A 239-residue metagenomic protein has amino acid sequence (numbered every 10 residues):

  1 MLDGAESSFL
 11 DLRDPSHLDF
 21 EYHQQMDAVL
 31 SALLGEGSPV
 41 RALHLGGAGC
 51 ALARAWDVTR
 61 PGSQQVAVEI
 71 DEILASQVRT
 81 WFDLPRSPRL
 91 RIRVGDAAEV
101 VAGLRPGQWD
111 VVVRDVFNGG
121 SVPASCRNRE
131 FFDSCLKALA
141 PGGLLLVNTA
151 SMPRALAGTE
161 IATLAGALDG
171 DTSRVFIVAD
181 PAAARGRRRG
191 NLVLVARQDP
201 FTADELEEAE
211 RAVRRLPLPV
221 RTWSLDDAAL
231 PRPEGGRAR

Functional and structural regions predicted by a protein language model:
M1-S7: N-terminal, positively charged/glycine-rich alpha-helical extensions of SAM-dependent methyltransferases
S7-P15, A32, A183-R239: SAM/dcSAM-binding transferase cores
S8-L10, A51-A53, A150: Short active-site-adjacent helix-start/loop capping segments
L10-D14, G119, N148: Short coil/turn segments at secondary-structure junctions
P15-K137, P141-G142, R154-A155, I161 (+1 more regions): The AdoMet/dcAdoMet-binding core of the Class I SAM-like
G62, S87-R89, G142, T172-R174 (+2 more regions): A generic structural signal for alpha->beta connector loops
S87-L104, P123-N128, V147-N148, D169-T172 (+2 more regions): A short, terminal or domain-edge coil/loop segment
P123, R129-A203: C-terminal substrate-binding/active-site "lid" region of AdoMet-derived donor-dependent transferases
